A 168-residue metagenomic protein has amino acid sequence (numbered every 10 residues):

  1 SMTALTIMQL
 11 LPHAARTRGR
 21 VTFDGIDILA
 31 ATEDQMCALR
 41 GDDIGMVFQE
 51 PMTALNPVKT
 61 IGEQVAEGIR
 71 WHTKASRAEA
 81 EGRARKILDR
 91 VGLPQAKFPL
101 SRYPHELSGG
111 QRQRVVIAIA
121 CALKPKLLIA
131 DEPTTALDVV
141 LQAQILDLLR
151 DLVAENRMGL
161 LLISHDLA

Functional and structural regions predicted by a protein language model:
R16-D27: Conserved ABC transporter NBD signature motif
I28-G45, E63, W71, R77: ABC ATPase NBD coupling module
W71-K74, A78-L93, L100-S101, A154: ABC ATPase nucleotide-binding domain helical subdomain, centered on the C-loop/LSGGQ "ABC signature"
R102-L107, Q111: Conserved ABC ATPase signature
A122-K126: A short, proline-enriched helix->beta-strand linker immediately N-terminal to the Walker B motif in ABC-type P-loop
L128-D131: Catalytic Walker B motif of ABC-type/P-loop ATPase nucleotide-binding domains
A143-R157, A168: Helical segment within the ABC ATPase nucleotide-binding domain
